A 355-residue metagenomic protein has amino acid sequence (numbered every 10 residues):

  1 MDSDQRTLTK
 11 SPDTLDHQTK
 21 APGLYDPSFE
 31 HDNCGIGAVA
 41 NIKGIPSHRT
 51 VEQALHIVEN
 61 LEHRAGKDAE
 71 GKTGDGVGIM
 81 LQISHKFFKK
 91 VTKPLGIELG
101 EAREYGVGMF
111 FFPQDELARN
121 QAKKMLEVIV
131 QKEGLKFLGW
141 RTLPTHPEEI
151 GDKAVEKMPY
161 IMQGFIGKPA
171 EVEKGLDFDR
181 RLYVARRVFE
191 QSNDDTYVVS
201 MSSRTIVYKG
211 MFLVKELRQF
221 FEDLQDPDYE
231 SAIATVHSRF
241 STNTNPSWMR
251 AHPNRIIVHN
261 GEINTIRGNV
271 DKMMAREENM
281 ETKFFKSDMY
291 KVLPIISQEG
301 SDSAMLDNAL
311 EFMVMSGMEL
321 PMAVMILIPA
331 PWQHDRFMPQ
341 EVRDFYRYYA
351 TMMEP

Functional and structural regions predicted by a protein language model:
D2-P355: Conserved short alpha-helical segments that host acidic/polar catalytic motifs at enzyme active sites
